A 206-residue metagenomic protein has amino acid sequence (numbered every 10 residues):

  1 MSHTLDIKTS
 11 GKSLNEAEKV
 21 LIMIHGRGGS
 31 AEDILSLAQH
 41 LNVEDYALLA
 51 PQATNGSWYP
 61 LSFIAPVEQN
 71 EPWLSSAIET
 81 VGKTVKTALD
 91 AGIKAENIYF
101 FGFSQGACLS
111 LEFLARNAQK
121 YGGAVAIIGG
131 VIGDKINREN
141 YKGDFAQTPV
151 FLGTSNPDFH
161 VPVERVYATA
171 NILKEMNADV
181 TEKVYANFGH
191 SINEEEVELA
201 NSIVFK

Functional and structural regions predicted by a protein language model:
S2-N97: Serine-hydrolase catalytic machinery in alpha/beta-hydrolase-like enzymes
R27, Y167-A170, K174-K206: C-terminal catalytic histidine-bearing segment of alpha/beta-hydrolase fold enzymes
I34-L37, R138, P162-I172: Short alpha-helix in the alpha/beta-hydrolase fold that links the catalytic acid
S36, E112-R116: Active-site signature of alpha/beta-hydrolase-fold catalytic machinery across serine- and Asp/Cys-nucleophile hydrolases
F100-G102, I127, G153: Short beta-strand immediately N-terminal to the catalytic nucleophile in serine-hydrolase-like folds
F101-G106, S110: Gly/Ala-rich beta-loop-alpha elbow adjacent to hydrolase catalytic centers
Q119-I132: A conserved short beta-strand
F151-T154, D158: Short beta-strand/loop motif that positions the catalytic acidic residue of the alpha/beta-hydrolase fold
